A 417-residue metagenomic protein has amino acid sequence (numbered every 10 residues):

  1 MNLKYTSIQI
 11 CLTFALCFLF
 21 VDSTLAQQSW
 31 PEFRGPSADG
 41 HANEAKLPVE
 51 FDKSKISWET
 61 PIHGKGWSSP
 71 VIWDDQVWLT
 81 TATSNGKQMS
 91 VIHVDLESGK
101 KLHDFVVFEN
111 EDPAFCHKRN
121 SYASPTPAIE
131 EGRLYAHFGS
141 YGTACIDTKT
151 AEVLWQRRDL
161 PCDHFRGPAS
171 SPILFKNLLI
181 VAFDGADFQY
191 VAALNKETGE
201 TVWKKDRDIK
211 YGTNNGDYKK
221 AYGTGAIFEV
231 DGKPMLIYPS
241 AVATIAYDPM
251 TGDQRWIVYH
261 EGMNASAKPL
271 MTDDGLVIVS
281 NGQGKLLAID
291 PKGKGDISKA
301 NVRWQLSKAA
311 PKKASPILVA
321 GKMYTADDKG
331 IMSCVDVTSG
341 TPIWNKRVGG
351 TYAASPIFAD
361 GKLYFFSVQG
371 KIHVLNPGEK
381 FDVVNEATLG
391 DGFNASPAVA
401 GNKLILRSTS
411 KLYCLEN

Functional and structural regions predicted by a protein language model:
M1-L12: Bacterial N-terminal signal peptides that target proteins for export
Y5, S23-T24: A composition/secondary-structure signal for short, hydrophobic, low-basic-content segments with alpha-helix propensity
T6-I8, L19, G262, G390: Generic alpha-helix initiation/capping and coil-helix boundary signal
I10-D22: Bacterial N-terminal signal peptides
L25-N417: Noncatalytic, solvent-exposed loop/strand surfaces of beta-propeller-type extracellular/periplasmic domains
